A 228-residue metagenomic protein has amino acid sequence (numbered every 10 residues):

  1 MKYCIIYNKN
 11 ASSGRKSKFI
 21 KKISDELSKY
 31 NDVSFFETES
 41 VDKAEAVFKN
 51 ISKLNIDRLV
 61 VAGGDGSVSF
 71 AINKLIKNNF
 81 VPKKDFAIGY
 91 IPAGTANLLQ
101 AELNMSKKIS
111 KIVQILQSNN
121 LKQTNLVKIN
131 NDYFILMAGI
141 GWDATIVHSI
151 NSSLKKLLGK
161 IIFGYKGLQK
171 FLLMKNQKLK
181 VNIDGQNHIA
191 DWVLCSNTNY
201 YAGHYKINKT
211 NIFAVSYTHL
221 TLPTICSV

Functional and structural regions predicted by a protein language model:
M1-A62, N73, S110-K111: ATP/NTP phosphate-donor binding region
C4-I6, F35-T38, K77-W192: Catalytic core of DAGKc-family lipid kinases
S17-F19, I72-L75, A101-L103, K206-I207: Short amphipathic alpha-helical segments
I23, A71, L99-Q100, I146 (+1 more regions): Hydrophobic packing residues within well-ordered alpha-helices of enzyme cores
S67-F80: Short Gly/Thr/Asp-enriched flexible loops that form oxyanion-binding sites at enzyme active sites
D191-L220: Internal helical hairpin/lid segments
H219, T224-V228: Single conserved hydrophobic/aromatic residue that forms the stacking wall/gate of nucleotide- or nucleobase-binding
